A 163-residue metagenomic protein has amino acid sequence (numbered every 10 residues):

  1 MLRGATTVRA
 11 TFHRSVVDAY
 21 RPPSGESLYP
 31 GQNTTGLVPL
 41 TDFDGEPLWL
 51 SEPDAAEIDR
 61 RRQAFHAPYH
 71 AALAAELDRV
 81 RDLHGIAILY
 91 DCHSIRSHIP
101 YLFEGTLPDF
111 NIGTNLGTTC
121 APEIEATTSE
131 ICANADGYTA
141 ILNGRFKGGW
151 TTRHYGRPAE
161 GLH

Functional and structural regions predicted by a protein language model:
M1-L89, S94-L162: N-terminal catalytic or cofactor-binding beta/alpha core of small enzyme domains
